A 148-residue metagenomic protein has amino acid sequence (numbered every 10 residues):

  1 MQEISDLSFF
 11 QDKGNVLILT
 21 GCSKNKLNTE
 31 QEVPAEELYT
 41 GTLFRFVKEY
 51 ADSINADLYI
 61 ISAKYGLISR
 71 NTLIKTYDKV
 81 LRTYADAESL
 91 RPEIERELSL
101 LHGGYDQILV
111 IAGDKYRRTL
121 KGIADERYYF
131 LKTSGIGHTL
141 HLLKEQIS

Functional and structural regions predicted by a protein language model:
M1-S148: Peripheral peptide segments
